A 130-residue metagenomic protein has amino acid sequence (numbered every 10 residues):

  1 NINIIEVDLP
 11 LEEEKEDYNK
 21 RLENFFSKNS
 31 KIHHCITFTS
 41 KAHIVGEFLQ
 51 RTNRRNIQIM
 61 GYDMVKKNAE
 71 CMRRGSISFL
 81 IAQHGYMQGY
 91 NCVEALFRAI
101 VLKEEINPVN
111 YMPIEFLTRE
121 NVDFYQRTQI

Functional and structural regions predicted by a protein language model:
I2-I4: Terminal, non-globular segments
L11-K67: Hydrophobic alpha-helical
I36, M60, F79-I81, L117: Hydrophobic/aromatic beta-strand patches that form the interior of the parallel beta-sheet core in alpha/beta enzyme
I44-G46, N68-C71, G89-Y90, Y125: Short active-site-adjacent structural elements
Q50-R54, S76, R98: Short, solvent-exposed amphipathic alpha-helical segments in soluble enzyme and RNA/protein-processing domains
V65-I77: Flexible loop/hinge segments that line or gate small-molecule binding clefts
R74-Y86: Short beta-strand elements at the ligand-binding edges of bilobed clamshell
H84-I130: Hinge/cleft segment of the Venus flytrap/periplasmic-binding protein
